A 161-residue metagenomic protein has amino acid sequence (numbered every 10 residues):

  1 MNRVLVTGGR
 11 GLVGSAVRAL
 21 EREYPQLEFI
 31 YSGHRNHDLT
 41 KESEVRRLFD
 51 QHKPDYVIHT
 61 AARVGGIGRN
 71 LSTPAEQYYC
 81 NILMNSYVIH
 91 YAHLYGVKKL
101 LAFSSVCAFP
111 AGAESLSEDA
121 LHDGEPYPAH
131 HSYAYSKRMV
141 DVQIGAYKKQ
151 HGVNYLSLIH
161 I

Functional and structural regions predicted by a protein language model:
R3-E21: N-terminal Rossmann NAD(P)H-binding glycine-rich loop of SDR-like oxidoreductase domains
E28-V45: Adenosine-cofactor binding site in Rossmann-like domains, unifying the SAM/SAH pocket of S-adenosylmethionine-dependent
S43-N81: NAD(P)H-binding glycine-rich loop region in Rossmannoid oxidoreductase-like domains and their noncatalytic homologs
Y56-I58, K98-S104, L156: Conserved catalytic-site loops of classical short-chain dehydrogenases/reductases
C80-N85, L101, S136-K137: Short alpha-helix in the Rossmann-fold core of NAD(P)-dependent oxidoreductases
S86-H130: Conserved Rossmann-fold NAD(P)-dependent oxidoreductase catalytic core, especially the SDR/UDP-sugar
P128-L156: Active-site Tyr-X1-5-Lys
I159-I161: Conserved small/polar residues in nucleotide/adenosyl-binding loops
